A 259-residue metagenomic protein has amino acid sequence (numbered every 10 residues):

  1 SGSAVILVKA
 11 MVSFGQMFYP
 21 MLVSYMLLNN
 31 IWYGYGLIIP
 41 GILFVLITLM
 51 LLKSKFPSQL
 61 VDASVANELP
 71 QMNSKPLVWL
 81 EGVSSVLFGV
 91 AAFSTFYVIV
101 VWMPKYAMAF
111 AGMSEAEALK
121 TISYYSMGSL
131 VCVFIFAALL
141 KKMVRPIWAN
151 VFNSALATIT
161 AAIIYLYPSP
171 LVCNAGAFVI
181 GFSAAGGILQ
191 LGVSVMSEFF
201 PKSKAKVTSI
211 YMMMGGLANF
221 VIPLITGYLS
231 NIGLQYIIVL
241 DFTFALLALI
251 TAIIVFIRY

Functional and structural regions predicted by a protein language model:
S1, G186-F200: Intracellular juxtamembrane helix-capping segments at the cytosolic ends of symmetry-related transmembrane helices
A4-F56: Helix-loop-helix hairpin linking two adjacent transmembrane segments in secondary transporters
S13-F14, S126-M127, G216-L217: Short hydrophobic/small-residue motifs within alpha-helical transmembrane segments of multi-pass transporter-like
L27, V133-R145, S230: Helix-to-loop junctions at the C-terminal end of transmembrane segments in multipass secondary transporters
L52-S74: Flexible cytoplasmic inter-helical loops of multi-pass small-molecule transporters
V78-S126, L130-V131: Extracytoplasmic gate region of multi-pass secondary transporters
P146-L191: C-terminal transmembrane helical hairpin of 12-TM major facilitator-type secondary transporters
F199-L234: A late C-terminal transmembrane helix in Major Facilitator Superfamily
